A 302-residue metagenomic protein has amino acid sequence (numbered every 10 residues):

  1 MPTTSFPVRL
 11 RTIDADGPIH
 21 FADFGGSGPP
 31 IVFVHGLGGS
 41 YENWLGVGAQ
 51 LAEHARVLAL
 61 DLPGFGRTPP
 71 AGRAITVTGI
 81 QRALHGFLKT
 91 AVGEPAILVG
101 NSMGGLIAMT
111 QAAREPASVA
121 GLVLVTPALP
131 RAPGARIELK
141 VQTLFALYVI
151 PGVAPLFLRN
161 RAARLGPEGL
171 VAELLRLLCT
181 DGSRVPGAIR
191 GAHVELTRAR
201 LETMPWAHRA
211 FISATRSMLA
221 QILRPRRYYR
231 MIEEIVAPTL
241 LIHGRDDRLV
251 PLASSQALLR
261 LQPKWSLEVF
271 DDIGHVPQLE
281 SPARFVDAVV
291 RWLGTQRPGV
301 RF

Functional and structural regions predicted by a protein language model:
M1-I31, A52-A55, I75, R82-P95 (+3 more regions): Alpha/beta-hydrolase fold catalytic core
R9, G17, L45, A49 (+4 more regions): Active-site loop/oxyanion-hole signature of alpha/beta-hydrolase fold enzymes
D23-P69: Conserved HGGG/HGGXW glycine-rich cap/lid loop of the alpha/beta-hydrolase fold
L122-R161: Flexible "cap/lid" loop of the alpha/beta hydrolase fold
N160-E234: Conserved alpha/beta-hydrolase catalytic His-Asp/Glu region
Q221-I222, D246-V250: Acidic catalytic loop of the alpha/beta-hydrolase fold
I235, L241-H243: Short beta-strand/loop motif that positions the catalytic acidic residue of the alpha/beta-hydrolase fold
I273-V286: Catalytic histidine-centered segment of alpha/beta-hydrolase-like enzymes
